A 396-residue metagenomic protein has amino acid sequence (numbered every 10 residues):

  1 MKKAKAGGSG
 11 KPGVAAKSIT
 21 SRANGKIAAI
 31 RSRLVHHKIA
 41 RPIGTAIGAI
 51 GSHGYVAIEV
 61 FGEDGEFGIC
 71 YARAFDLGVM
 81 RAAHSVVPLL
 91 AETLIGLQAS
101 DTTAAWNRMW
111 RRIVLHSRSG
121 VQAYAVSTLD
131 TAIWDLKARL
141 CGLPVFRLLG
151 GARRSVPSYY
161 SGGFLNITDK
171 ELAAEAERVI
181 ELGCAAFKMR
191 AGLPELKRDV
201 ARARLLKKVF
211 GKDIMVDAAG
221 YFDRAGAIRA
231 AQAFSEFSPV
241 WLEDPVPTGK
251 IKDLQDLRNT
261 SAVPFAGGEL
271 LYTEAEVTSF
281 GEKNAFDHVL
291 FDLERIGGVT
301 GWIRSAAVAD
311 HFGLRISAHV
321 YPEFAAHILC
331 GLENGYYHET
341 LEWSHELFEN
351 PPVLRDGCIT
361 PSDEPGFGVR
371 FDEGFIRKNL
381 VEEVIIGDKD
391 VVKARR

Functional and structural regions predicted by a protein language model:
K2, G25-H37, A49-I50, Y55 (+1 more regions): Flexible C-terminal active-site loop/helix
A6-T20: Intrinsically disordered, low-complexity terminal tails and inter-domain linkers enriched for S/T/G/P/D/E
A16-D64, I69, R73-F75, H345-L347: Structured beta-strand/loop patches that form or line metal/cofactor-binding pockets in enzymes
N24, R31, F61-L140: Metal- or metallocofactor-binding catalytic centers and their adjacent structured scaffolds across diverse enzyme
I27, G65, L90, L129 (+8 more regions): Conserved, mostly hydrophobic/aromatic
D130-G163: Glycine-rich, aromatic-flanked loop segments that form ligand/cofactor-binding clefts across common enzyme folds
G150-S261: Metal-dependent enolase-superfamily TIM-barrel catalytic cores that perform enediolate-based chemistry
Q232, S238, G249-P365: Shared catalytic-loop signature of beta/alpha-barrel
